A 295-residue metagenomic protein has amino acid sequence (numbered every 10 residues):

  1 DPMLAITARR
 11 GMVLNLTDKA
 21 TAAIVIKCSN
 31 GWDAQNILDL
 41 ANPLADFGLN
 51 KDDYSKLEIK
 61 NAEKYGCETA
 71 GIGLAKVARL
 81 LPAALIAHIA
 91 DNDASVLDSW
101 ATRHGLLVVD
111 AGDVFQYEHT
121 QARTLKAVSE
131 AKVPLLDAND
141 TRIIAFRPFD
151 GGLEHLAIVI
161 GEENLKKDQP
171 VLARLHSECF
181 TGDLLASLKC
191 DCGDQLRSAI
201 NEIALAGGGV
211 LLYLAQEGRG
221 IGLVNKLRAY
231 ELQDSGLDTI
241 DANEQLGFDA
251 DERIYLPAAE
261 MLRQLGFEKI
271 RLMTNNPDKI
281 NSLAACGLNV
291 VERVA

Functional and structural regions predicted by a protein language model:
D1-A295: Catalytic domains of riboflavin
